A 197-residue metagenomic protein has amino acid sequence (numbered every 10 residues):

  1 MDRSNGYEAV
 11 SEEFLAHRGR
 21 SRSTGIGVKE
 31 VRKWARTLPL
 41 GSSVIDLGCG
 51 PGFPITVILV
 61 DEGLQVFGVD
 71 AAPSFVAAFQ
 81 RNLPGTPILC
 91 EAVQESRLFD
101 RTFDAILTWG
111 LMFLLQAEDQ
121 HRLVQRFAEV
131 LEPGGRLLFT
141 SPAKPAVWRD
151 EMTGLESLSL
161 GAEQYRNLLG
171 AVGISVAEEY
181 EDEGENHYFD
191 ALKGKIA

Functional and structural regions predicted by a protein language model:
M1-P39, P145: Conserved class I S-adenosyl-L-methionine
I45, P51-E95: Class I SAM-dependent methyltransferase SAM/SAH-binding core
L98-I106: A short acidic, Gly/Pro-enriched loop at the edge of an enzyme's catalytic core that lines a small-molecule cofactor
A105-E118: A short SAM/SAH-binding and catalytic strip from SAM-dependent methyltransferases
H121-P133: A short glycine-rich, Lys/Arg-flanked "PGG" loop and its adjoining helix->strand segment in the class I
G134-S141: Conserved beta-strand signature within the Rossmann-like core of class I S-adenosyl-L-methionine
R149-Q164: Acceptor-substrate binding/catalytic loop of class I
E181-A197: Core SAM-dependent methyltransferase catalytic element
